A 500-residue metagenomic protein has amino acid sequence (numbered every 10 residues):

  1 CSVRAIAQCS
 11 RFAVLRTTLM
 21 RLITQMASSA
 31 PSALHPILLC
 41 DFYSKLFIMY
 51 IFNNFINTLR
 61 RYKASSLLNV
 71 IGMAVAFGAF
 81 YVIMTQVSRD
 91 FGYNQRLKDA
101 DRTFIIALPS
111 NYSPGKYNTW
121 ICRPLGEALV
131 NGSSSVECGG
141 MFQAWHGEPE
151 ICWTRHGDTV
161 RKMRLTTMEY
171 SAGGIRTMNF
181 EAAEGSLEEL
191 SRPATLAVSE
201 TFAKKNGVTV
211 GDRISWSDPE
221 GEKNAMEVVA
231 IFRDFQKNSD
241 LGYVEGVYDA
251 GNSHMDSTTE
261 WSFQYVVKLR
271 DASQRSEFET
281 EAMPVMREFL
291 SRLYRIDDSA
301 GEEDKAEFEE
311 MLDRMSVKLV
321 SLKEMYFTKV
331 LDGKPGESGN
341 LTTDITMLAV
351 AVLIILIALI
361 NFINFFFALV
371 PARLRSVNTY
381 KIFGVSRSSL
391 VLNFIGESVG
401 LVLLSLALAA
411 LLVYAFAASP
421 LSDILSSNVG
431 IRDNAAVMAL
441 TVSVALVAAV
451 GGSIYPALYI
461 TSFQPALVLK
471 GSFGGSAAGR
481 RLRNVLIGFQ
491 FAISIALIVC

Functional and structural regions predicted by a protein language model:
T17-M20, T24, L38-N53, N57 (+1 more regions): Feature of multi-pass inner-membrane transport and sensor proteins that recognizes transmembrane helices together
A30, S171-A183, V198-G339: Mid-to-C-terminal secondary-structure elements that act as membrane-proximal/extracytoplasmic interface segments
S44-F52, N57, R61-S65, E288-A351 (+4 more regions): Membrane-helix entry/capping segments
F52-A64, L68, A358-L401, S462-G474: Intracellular coupling helices
R61-R89, R483-C500: Short, strongly hydrophobic transmembrane alpha-helices
V70, A74, S389, F394-L408 (+2 more regions): Selective transmembrane-helix segments that form parts of the transport pathway or gating/packing helices in multipass
F80-R213, E220-N224, T280, R292 (+1 more regions): Structured, solvent-exposed hinge/loop segments at the ends of secondary-structure elements
K318, S398-P465: Small-residue-rich transmembrane alpha-helices
